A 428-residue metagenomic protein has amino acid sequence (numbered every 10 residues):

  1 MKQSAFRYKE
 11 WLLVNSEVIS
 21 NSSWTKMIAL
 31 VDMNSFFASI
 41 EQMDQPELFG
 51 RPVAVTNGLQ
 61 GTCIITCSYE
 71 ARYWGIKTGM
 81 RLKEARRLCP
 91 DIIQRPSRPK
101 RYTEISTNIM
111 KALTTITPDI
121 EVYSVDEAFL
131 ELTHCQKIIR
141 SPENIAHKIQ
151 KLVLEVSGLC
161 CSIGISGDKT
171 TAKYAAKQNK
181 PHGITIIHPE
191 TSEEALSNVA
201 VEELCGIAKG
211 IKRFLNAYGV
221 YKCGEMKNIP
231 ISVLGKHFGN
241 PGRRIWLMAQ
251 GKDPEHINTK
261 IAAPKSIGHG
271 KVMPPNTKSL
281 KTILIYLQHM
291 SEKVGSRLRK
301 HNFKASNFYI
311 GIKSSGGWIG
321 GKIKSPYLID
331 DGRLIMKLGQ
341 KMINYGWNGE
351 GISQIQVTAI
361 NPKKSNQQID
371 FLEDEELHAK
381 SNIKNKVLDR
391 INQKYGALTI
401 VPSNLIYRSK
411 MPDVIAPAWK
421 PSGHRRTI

Functional and structural regions predicted by a protein language model:
M1-L247, S296, E376-I428: Gly/Gly-Pro- and Ser/Thr-rich, intrinsically disordered tail segments characteristic of DNA damage-repair and tolerance
N21-S22, L30, I211-I352: DNA-contacting surface of Y-family translesion DNA polymerases
F36, L59-G61, S315-W318, P362-S365: Short, charged/polar surface micro-motifs in flexible loops or helix N-caps
R51, C161, H182, S306-F308 (+2 more regions): Change "...and in nucleic-acid phosphodiester-cleaving endonucleases..." to "...and in nucleic-acid processing enzymes
T62, T133, K265-K271, Q368: A short, surface-exposed helix-loop junction/capping segment
A128-H134, I319-K324, Q367-E373: Short, hydrophobic beta-strand segments
G167-T170, A249-K252, K304-S315, I352-K363 (+1 more regions): A glycine-rich phosphate-binding loop feature that marks nucleotide/adenosyl-phosphate handling sites
L334, Q340-K394: C-terminal hydrophobic structural anchor segments that stabilize assembly/packing rather than catalytic chemistry
